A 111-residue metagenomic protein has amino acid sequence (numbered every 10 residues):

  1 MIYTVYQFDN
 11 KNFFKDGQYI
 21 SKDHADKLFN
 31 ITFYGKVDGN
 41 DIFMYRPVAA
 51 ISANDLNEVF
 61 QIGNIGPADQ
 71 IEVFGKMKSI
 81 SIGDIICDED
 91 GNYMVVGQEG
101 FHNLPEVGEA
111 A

Functional and structural regions predicted by a protein language model:
M1-I31: N-terminal intrinsically disordered, low-complexity, charge/repeat-rich segments that act as generic
M1-Q7, G63, M94, F101: Broad hydrophobic/π-residue packing in well-ordered secondary structure
G35-I85, E89: Short, conserved turn/kink motifs that form compact alpha/beta structural patches or helix kinks used as
G75-A111: Short, compact, well-ordered microdomains
